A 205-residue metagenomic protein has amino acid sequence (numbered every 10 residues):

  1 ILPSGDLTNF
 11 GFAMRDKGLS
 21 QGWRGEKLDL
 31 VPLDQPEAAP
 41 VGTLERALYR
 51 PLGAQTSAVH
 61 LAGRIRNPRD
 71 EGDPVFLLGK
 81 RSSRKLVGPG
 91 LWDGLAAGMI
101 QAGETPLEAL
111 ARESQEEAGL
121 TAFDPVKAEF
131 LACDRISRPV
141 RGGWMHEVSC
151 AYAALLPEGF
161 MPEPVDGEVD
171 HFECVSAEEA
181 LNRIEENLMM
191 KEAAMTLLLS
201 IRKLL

Functional and structural regions predicted by a protein language model:
I1-L91, G98-E116, L120-M161, A177-E186 (+1 more regions): N-terminal leader/linker segments that precede catalytic domains of diphosphate-processing enzymes
P164-E168: Short glycine-enriched loop/turn motifs at secondary-structure junctions
C174: Short aromatic/basic micro-patch
E192: Anionic ligand-binding catalytic core segments
